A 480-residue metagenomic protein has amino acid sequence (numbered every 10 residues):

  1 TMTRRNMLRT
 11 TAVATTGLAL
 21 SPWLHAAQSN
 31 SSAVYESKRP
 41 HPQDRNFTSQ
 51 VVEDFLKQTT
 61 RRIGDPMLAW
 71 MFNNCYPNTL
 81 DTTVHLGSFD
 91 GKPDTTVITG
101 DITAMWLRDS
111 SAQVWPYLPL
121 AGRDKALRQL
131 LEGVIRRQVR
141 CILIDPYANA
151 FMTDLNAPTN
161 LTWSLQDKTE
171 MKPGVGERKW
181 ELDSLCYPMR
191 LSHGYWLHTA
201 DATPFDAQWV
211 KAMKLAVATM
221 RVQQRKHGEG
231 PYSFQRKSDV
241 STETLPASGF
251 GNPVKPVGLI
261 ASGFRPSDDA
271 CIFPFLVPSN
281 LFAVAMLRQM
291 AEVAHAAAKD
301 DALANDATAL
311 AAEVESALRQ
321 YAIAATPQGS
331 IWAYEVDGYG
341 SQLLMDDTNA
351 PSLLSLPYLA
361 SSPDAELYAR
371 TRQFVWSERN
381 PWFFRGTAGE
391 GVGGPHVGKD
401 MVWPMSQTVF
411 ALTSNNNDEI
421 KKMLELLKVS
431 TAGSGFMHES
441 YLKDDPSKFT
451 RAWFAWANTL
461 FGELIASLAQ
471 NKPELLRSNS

Functional and structural regions predicted by a protein language model:
T1-T15: N-terminal secretory signal peptides and thylakoid transit peptides that target proteins across membranes
S29-R108, G133: Low-complexity, Ser/Thr/Pro/Gly-enriched N-terminal "stalk/linker" regions
V51-G64, A112-K125, Y187-A202, L281-D300 (+3 more regions): Well-ordered alpha-helical scaffold segments within catalytic/enzyme domains
M71, K125-C141, D201-R221, M290-V293 (+4 more regions): Extended, well-ordered alpha-helical scaffold segments
T103-L131, I135-S241, A455-A469: Aromatic-rich carbohydrate-recognition surfaces in CAZymes
L107, L143-D154, N160, V217-V284 (+2 more regions): Extended ligand-binding clefts on enzyme/binding-domain cores
L165-G174, R178-W180, L343-P363, D400-S480: C-terminal capping/lid segments that line or modulate ligand- or cofactor-binding pockets
